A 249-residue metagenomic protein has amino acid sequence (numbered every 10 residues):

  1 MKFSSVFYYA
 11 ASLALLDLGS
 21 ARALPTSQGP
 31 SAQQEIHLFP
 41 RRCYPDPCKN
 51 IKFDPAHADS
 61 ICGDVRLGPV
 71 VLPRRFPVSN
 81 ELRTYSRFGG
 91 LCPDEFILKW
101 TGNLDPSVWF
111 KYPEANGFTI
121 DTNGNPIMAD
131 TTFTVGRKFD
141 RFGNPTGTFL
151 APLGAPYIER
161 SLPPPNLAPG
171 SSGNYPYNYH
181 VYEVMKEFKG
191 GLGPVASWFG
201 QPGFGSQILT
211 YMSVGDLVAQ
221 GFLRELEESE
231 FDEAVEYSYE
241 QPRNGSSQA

Functional and structural regions predicted by a protein language model:
M1-E35, A249: Fungal secretory targeting signals
L13-L15, T131, N174: A generic structural signal for short, solvent-exposed coil/turn residues that cap or connect secondary-structure
L24-D121, M128, F142-G147, A155-A249: Conserved NAD+-utilizing ADP-ribose enzyme module
I127-R137: Glycine-centered loop/turn motifs
P152: Short HxH-centered metal-ligating active-site micro-motif
